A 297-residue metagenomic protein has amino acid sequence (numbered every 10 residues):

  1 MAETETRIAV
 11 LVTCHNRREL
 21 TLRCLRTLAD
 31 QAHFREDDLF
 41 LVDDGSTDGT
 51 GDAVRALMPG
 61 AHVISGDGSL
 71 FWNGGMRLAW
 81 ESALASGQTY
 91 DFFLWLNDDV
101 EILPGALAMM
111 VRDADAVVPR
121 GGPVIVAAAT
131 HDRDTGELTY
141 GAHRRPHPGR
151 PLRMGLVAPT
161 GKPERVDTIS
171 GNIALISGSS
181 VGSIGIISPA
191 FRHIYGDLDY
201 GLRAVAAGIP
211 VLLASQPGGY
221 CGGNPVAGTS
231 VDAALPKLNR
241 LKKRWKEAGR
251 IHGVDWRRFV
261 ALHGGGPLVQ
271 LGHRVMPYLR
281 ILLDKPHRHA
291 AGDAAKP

Functional and structural regions predicted by a protein language model:
R26-E36: Short, acidic, metal-binding catalytic loop of nucleotide-sugar glycosyltransferases
T27, D43-D52: A conserved acidic beta->alpha catalytic loop
G66-S86: Glycine-rich, basic loop-to-helix element that forms the pyrophosphate-binding segment of sugar-nucleotide handling
T89-E101: Short beta-strand-to-loop acidic/aromatic patch adjacent to the donor-nucleotide binding site
L103-G141: Conserved donor NDP-sugar-binding/catalytic core segment of glycosyltransferases
R145-D167: Short, flexible, basic/aromatic active-site loop/helix in glycosyltransferases
T168, A174-I176, S180-G185, A190-P217: A short, conserved alpha-helix in the catalytic core of glycosyltransferases
A227, V231-P297: Non-catalytic, C-terminal membrane-associated alpha-helical segments of glycosyltransferases
